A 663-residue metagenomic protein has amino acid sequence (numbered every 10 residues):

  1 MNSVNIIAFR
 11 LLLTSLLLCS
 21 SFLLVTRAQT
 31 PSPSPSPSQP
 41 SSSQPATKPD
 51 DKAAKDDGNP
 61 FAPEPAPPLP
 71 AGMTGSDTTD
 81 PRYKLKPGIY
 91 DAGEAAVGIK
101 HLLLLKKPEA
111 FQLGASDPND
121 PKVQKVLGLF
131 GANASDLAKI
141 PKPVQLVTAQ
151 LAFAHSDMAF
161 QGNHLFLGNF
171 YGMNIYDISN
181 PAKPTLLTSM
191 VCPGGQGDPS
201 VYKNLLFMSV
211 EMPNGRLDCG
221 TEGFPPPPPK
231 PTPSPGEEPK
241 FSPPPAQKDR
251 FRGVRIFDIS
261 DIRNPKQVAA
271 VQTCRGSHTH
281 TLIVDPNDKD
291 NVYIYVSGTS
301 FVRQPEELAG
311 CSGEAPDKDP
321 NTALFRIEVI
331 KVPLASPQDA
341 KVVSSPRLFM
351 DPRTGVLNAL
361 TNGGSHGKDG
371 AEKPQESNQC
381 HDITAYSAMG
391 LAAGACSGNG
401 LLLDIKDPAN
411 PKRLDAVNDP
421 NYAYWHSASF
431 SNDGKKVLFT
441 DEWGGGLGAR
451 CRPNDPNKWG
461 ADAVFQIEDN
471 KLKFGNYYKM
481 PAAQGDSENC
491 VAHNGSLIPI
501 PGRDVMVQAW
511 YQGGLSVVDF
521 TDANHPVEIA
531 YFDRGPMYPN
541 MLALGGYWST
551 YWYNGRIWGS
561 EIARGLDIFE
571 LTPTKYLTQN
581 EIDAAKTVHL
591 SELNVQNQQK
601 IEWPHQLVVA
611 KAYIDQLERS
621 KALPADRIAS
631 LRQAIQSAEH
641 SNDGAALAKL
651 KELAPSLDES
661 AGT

Functional and structural regions predicted by a protein language model:
M1-F9: N-terminal secretory signal peptides that target proteins for export/translocation
R10-L23: Bacterial N-terminal signal peptides
V25-R27: Hydrophobic single-pass membrane-insertion segments
Q29-Y613: Feature marking well-ordered beta-strand scaffolds used for ligand recognition
E581-T663: Soluble extracellular-acting proteins and domains
